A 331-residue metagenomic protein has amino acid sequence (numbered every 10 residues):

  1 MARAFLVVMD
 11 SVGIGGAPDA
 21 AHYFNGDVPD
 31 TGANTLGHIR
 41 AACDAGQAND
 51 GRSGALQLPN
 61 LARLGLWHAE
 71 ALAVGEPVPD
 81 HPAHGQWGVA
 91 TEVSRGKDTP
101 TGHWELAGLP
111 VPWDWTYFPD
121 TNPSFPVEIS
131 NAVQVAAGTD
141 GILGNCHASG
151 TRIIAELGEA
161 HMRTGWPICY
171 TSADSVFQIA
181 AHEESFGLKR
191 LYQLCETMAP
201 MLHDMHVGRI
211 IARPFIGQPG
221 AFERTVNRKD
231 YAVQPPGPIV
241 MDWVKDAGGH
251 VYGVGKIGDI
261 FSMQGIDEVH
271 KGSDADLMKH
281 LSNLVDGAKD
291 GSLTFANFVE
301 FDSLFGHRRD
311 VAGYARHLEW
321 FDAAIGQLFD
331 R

Functional and structural regions predicted by a protein language model:
M1-F5: Extreme N-terminal starter segment of soluble prokaryotic enzymes
S11-G165, Y170-H182, F186, R213 (+1 more regions): Active-site nucleophile/metal-coordination loop of metallo-enzymes that catalyze phosphate/sulfate and related
P18-A20, A180, M263-I266, F305-V311: Short acidic, glycine/proline-rich loop/turn micro-motifs
G165-I168, V207-I210, L281-D302: Active-site regions of oxyanion-processing enzymes, predominantly non-cytosolic
A181-H182, L188-G255: Extended, H/D-rich, highly charged conserved domains that either
Q218-A221, I260-M263, D302-H307: Short acidic/His/Gly/Ser-rich catalytic and metal-binding motifs that mark active-site loops of diverse hydrolases
G253-L281: Functional beta-strand-loop-alpha-helix junction segments that form "active/interaction loops" within catalytic
S282, D302-R331: A long, amphipathic alpha-helix that forms part of the scaffold/cap immediately adjacent to metal-dependent active
